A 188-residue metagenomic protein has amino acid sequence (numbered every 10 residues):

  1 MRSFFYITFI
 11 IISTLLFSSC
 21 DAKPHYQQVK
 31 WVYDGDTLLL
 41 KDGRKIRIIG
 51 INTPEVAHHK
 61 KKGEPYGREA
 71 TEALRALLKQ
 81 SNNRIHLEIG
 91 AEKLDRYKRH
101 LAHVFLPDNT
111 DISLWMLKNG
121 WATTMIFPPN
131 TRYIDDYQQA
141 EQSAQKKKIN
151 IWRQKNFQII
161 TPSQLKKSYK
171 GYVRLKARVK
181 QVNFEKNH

Functional and structural regions predicted by a protein language model:
R2-Y6, T14-H188: Small beta-barrel nucleic-acid-binding modules, primarily SNase/OB-fold domains and secondarily Tudor-like barrels
